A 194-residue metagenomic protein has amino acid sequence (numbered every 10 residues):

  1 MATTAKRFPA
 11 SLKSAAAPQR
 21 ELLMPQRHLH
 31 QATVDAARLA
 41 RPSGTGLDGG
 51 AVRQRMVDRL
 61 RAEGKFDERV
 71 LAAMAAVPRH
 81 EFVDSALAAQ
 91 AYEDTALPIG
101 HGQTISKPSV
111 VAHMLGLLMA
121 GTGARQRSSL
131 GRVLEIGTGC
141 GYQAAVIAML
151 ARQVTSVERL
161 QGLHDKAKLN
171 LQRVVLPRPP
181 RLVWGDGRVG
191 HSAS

Functional and structural regions predicted by a protein language model:
M1-L134, D165, L169-Q172: Class I SAM-dependent transferase core
T122-S194: Conserved nucleotide-cofactor-binding alpha/beta core module
